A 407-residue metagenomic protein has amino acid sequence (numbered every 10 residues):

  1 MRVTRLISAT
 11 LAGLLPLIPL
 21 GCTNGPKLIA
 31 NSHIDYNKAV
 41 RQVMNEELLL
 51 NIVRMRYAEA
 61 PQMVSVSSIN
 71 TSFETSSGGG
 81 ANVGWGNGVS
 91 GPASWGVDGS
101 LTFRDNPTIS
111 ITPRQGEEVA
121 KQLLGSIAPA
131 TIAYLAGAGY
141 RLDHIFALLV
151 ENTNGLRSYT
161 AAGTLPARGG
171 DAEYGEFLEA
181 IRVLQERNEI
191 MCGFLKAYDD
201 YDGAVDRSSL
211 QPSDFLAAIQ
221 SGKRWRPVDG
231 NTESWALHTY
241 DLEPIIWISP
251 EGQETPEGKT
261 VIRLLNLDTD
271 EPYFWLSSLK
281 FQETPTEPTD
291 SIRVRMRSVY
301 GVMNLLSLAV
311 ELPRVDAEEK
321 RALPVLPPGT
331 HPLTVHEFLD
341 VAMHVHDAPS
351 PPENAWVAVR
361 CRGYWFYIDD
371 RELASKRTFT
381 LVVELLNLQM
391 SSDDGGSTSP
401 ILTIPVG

Functional and structural regions predicted by a protein language model:
M1-L11: Bacterial N-terminal signal peptides that target proteins for export
G13-P16: Hydrophobic alpha-helical transmembrane segments of integral membrane proteins, especially lipid-exposed positions
I18-G21: C-terminal motif of bacterial Sec signal peptides marking the signal peptidase cleavage site
T23-G407: N-terminal amphipathic/basic membrane-interacting segments and domains, especially the gasdermin N-terminal
